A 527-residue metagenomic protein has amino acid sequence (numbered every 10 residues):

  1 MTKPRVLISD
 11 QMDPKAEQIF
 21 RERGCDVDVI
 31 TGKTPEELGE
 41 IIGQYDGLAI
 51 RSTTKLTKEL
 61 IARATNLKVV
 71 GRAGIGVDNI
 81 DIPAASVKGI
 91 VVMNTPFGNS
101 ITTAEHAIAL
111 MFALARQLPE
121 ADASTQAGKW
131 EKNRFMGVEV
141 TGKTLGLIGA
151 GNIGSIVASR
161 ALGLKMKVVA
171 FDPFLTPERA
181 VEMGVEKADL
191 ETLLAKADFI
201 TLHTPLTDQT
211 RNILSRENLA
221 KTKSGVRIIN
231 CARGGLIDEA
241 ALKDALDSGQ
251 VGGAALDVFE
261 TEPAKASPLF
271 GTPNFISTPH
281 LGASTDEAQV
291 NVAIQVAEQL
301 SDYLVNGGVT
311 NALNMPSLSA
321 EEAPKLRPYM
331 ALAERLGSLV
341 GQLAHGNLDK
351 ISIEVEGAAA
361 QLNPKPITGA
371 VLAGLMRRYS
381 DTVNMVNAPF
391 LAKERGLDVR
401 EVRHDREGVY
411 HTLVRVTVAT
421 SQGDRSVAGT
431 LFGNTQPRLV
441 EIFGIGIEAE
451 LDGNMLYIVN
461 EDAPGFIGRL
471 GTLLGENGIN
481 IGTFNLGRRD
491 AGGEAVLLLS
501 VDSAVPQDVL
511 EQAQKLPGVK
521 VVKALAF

Functional and structural regions predicted by a protein language model:
M1-M93, S215-E217: An N-terminal-biased, well-structured beta-alpha scaffold segment characteristic of Rossmann-like dinucleotide-binding
P14, N133-S224: Rossmann-like dinucleotide/phosphate-binding beta-alpha-beta segment
I30-T31, R51, A73-G74, G89-I101 (+4 more regions): Short beta->alpha connector loops at strand-helix junctions that form conserved, small/polar/Pro-enriched
K88, P96-T144, I148, I156-S159 (+2 more regions): Phosphate-binding beta-alpha-beta segment of Rossmann-like dinucleotide-binding domains, i.e., the NAD(P)
K88, V92-M93, R216, G225-L343 (+1 more regions): Rossmann-like dinucleotide-binding domain for NAD(H)/NADP(H)
A104-A123, K143, S159-M166, I294-G307 (+1 more regions): Oxidoreductase and adenylate-handling cofactor-binding alpha/beta cores
S317-S319, P324-A360, P364-F527: A conserved regulatory-domain signal marking ACT and ACT-like small-molecule sensing domains and adjacent regulatory
